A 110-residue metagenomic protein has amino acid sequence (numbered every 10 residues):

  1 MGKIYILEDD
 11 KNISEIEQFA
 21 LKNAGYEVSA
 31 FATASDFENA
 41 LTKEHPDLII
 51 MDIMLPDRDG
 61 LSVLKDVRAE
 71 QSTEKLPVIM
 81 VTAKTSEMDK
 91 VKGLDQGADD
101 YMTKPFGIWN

Functional and structural regions predicted by a protein language model:
D10-A34, N39, K43: Two-component/phosphorelay signaling modules centered on CheY-like receiver
S14, P56, S86, K104: The feature encodes the CheY-like receiver
H45-D47, S72-P77: His-Asp phosphorelay/catalytic-motif detector in bacterial-type signaling
D52, T82: Active-site residues of response regulator receiver
L55-R58, V67, M88: Hydrophobic residue at a beta-alpha junction that N-caps the helix immediately following a catalytic beta-strand/loop
F106-N110: C-terminal output helix
